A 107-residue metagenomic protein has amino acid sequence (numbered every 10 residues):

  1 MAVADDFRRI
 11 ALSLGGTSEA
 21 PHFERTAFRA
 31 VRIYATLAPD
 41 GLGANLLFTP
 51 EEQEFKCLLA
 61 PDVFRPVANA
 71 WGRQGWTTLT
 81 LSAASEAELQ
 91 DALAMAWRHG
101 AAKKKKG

Functional and structural regions predicted by a protein language model:
M1-G107: Charge-dense, helix-prone N-terminal extensions
